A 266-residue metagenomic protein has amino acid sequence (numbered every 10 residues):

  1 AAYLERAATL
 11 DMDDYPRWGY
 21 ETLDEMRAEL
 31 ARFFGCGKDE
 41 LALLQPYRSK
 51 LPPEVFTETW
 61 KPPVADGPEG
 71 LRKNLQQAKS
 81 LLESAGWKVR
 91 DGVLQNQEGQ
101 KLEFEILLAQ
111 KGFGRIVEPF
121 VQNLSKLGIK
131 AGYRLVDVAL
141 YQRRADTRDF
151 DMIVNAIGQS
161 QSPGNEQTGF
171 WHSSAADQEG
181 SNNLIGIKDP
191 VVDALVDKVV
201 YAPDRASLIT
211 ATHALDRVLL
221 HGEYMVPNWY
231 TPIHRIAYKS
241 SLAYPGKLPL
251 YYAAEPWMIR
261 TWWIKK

Functional and structural regions predicted by a protein language model:
A1-E25: A glycine-/small-polar-enriched, mobile loop at the entrance of the PLP active site in fold-type I
Y20-R27, G114, E118: Short, surface-exposed alpha-helical segments at coil->helix boundaries
A31-P62, L75-K79, G112-Q122, R143-K266: Detector for C-terminal structural segments
R72-E105: Immediate post-signal peptide segment of exported/extracytoplasmic ligand-binding proteins
R90-N96, G132-L135, A211: Surface-exposed patches in mature extracellular/periplasmic domains of secreted proteins
Q100-Q110, A131-R134, D151: Short, well-ordered beta-strand elements
F120-A131: Short alpha-helix C-terminal cap/hinge motif
Y133-R143: Short helix-initiation/N-cap motifs at beta->coil->alpha
